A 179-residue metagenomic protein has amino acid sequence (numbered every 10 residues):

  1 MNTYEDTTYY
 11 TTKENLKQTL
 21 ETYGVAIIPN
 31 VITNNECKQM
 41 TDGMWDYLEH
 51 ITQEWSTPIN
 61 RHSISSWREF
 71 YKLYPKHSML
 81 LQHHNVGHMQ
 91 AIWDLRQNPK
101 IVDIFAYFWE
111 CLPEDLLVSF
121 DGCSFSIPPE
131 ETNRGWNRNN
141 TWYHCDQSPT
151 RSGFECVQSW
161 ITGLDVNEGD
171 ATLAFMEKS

Functional and structural regions predicted by a protein language model:
M1-T22, P29-T150: Non-heme Fe(II)-dependent double-stranded beta-helix
G24-V25, L173: A recurrent short beta-strand within the Rossmann-like NAD(P)-dependent oxidoreductase core
I104, N133-S179: Catalytic core of non-heme Fe(II) oxygenases with the double-stranded beta-helix
